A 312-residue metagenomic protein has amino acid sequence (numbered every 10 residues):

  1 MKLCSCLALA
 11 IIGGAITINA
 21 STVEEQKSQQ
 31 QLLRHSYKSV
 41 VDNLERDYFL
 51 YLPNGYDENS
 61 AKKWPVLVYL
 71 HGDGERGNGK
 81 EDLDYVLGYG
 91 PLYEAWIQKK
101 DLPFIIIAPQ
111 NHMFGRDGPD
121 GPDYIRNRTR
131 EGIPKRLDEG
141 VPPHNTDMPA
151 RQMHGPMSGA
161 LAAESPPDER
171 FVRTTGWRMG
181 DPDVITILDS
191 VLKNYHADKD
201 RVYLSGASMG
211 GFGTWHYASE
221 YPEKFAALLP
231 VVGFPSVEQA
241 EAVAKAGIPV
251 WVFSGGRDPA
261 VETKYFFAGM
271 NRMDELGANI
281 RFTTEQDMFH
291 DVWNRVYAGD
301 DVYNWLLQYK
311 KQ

Functional and structural regions predicted by a protein language model:
S5-A15: Bacterial N-terminal signal peptides
I18-V66, G74, F104, R151-M157 (+8 more regions): A domain-start/cap signature at the N-terminus of enzymes
K27, P119, P249-Q312: C-terminal catalytic histidine-bearing segment of alpha/beta-hydrolase fold enzymes
V40, E58, I125-R170, I185 (+7 more regions): Alpha/beta-hydrolase superfamily serine-hydrolase fold, recognizing
D73-I185: Active-site machinery of serine-nucleophile hydrolases
V86-W96, I187, V232-A244, K264-A268: Alpha-helical scaffolding within the catalytic cores of extracellular/periplasmic polymer-degrading hydrolases
D189-K245: Primarily recognizes the serine-hydrolase "nucleophile elbow" in alpha/beta-hydrolase and SGNH/GDSL folds
